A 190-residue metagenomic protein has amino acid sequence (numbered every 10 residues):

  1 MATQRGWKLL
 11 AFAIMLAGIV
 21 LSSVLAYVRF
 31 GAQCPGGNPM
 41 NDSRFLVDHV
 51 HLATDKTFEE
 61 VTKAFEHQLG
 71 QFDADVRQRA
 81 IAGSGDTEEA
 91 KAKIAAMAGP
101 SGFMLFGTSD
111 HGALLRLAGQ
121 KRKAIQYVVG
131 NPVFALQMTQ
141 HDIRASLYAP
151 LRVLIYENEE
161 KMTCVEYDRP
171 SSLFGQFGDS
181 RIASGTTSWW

Functional and structural regions predicted by a protein language model:
M1-T3, N41: N-terminal hydrophobic targeting signals that begin at the initiator methionine
T3-M15: N-terminal Sec-pathway targeting helices
A13-S23: Hydrophobic membrane-insertion alpha-helices, especially the h-region of bacterial N-terminal signal peptides
Y27-W190: Feature detects long, helix-prone N-terminal segments enriched in hydrophobes
